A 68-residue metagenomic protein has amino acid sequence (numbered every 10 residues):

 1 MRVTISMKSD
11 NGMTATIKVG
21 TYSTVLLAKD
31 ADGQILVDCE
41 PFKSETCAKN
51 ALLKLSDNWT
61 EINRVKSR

Functional and structural regions predicted by a protein language model:
R2-T4, K29-D30: Short, well-ordered helical secondary-structure segments
R2-V3, G12-M13, G20, D57-S67: Short glycine-aromatic motifs
T4-S6, L36: Local beta-strand/beta-hairpin segments that build beta-sheet-rich folds
S9-G12, I17, E45-C47: Intrinsically disordered, low-complexity serine/threonine-rich segments
T14-L36: Short aromatic-glycine-(Arg/Gly/Cys) micro-motifs in beta-strand/loop hairpins
Q34-R68: Mixed-charge, Lys/Arg-enriched low-complexity segments
